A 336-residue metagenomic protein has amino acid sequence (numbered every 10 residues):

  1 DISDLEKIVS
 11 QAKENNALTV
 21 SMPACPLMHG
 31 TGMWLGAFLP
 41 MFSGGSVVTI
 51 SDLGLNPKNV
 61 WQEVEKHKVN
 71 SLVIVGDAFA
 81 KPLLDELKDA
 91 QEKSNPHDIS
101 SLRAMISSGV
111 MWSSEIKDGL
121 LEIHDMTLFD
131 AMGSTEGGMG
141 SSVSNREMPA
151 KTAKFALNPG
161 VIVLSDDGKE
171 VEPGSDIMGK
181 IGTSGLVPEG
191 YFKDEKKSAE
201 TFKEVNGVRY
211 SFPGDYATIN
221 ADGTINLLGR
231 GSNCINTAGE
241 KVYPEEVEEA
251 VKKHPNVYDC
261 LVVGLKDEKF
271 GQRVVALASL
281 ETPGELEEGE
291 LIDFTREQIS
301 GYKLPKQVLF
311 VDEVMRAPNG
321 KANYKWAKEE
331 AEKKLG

Functional and structural regions predicted by a protein language model:
D1-A24, M28-V73, E86, A90-K93: Conserved AMP-binding/adenylation subdomain of ANL enzymes
F42-G45, N70-I74, L84-A150, A156-I162 (+2 more regions): Gly/Ser/Thr-rich phosphate-binding loop
Q62-E65, G133, S184, E189-K193 (+4 more regions): AMP-binding/adenylate-forming catalytic core of the ANL superfamily
S101, D125, G160, N256-D259 (+3 more regions): Glycine-centered tight turns that cap/initiate beta-strands
A104-S107, V262, L309-F310: Hydrophobic/anchoring residues in structured secondary elements
A150-A156, T201, G207-V208: Short Gly/Pro-enriched turn/cap motifs at secondary-structure boundaries
G160-D167, D215, D312-N319: Active-site and channel-lining beta-strand-loop segments that bind or position nucleotide-derived/phosphorylated
E329-G336: Acidic/polar alpha-helix N-cap and adjacent early helical turns within long charge-rich amphipathic helices/linkers
